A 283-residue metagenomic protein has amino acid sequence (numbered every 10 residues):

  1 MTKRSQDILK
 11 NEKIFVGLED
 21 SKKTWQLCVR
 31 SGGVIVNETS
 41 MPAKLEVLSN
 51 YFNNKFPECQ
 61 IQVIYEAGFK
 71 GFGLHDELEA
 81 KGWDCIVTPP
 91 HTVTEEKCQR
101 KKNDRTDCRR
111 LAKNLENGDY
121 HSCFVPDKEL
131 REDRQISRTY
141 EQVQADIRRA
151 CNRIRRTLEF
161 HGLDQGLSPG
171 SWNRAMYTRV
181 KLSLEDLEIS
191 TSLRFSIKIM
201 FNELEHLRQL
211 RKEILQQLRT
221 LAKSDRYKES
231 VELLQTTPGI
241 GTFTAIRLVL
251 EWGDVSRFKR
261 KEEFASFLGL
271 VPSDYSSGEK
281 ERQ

Functional and structural regions predicted by a protein language model:
D7-R30, L111: Gly/Thr-rich phosphate-binding beta-strand-loop-beta motif of the actin/hexokinase/Hsp70
K22-E46: Short glycine-rich, Thr/Ser-proximal phosphate-binding strand/loop in the N-terminal lobe of ATP-dependent enzymes
K44-Q62: Short, basic/hydrophobic alpha-helical segments
I64-G73: Acidic, metal-coordinating catalytic cores used for nucleic-acid/nucleotide bond scission and strand-transfer chemistry
I86-C123, R131, M176, K280-Q283: Short alpha-helix plus adjacent loop in nuclease-associated cores
E141-L233: Glycine-rich, often acidic, oxyanion-interacting loops/wings at catalytic, nucleic-acid, or phospho-protein interfaces
E232-T236, T242-Q283: Phosphate-backbone recognition surface of nucleic-acid-processing proteins
